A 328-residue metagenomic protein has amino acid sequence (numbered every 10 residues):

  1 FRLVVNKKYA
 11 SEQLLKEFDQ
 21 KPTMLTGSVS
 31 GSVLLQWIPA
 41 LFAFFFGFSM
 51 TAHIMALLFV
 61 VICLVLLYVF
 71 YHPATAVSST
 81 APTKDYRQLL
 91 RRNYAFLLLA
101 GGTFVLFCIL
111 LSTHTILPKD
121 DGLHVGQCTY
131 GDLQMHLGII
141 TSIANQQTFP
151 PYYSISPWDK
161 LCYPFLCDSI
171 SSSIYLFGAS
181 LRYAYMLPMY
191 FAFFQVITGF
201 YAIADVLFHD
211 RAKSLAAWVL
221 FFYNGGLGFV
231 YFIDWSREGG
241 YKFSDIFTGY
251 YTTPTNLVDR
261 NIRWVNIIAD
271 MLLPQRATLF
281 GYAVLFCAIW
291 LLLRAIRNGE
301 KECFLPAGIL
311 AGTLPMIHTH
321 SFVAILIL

Functional and structural regions predicted by a protein language model:
F1, L41, F200-H209, L292: Transmembrane-helix signature of membrane-embedded glycosylation machinery that interfaces with polyprenol carriers
F1-L90: Membrane-embedded, hydrophobic transmembrane alpha-helices
E17, R294-G312: Short hydrophobic alpha-helices at membrane interfaces in multi-pass membrane enzymes
M24, S28-Q36, V60-V61, G101-F104 (+7 more regions): Alpha-helical transmembrane spans of integral membrane proteins, capturing the lipid-embedded, hydrophobic core of TM
F104-V284, T319-H320: Active-site lumenal/periplasmic loops and adjacent helix-entry segments of GT-C-fold, multi-pass membrane
A269-L272, F304-H318: Membrane-interface alpha helices of multi-pass inner-membrane proteins
F280-G281, L285-E302: Membrane-interface transmembrane helices that cradle and orient dolichyl/undecaprenyl
I309, A324-L328: Hydrophobic transmembrane alpha-helices of multi-pass, membrane-embedded glycosylation machinery
